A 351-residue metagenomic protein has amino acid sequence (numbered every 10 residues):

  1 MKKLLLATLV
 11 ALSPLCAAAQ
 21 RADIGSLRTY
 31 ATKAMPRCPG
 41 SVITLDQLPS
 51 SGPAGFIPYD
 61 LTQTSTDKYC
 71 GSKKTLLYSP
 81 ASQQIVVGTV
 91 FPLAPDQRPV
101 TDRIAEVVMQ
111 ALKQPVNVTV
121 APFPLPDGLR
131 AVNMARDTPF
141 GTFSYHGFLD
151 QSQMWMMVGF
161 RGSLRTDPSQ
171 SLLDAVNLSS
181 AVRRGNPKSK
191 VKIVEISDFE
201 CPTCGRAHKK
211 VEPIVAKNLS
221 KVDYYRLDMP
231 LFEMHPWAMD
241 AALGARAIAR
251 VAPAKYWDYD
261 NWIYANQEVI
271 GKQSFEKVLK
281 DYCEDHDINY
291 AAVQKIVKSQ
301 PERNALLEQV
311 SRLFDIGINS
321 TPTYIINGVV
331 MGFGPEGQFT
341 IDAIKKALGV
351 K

Functional and structural regions predicted by a protein language model:
L5-A18: Hydrophobic h-region of N-terminal signal peptides that target proteins for export in Gram-negative bacteria
Q20-Q97, A105-M156, K280-K351: C-terminal cap of thioredoxin/glutaredoxin-like
D60-T62, T66, G71, L76 (+4 more regions): Structural alpha/beta surface segment adjacent to cysteine/selenocysteine redox centers across thiol/disulfide enzymes
K113-P115, K188, K217-K221: Short, well-ordered coil/turn elements that cap or connect secondary structure elements
S163-D167: Thiolate-centered catalytic microenvironments shared by cysteine-dependent enzyme domains
A175-V191, A216: A short beta-strand-turn-helix
